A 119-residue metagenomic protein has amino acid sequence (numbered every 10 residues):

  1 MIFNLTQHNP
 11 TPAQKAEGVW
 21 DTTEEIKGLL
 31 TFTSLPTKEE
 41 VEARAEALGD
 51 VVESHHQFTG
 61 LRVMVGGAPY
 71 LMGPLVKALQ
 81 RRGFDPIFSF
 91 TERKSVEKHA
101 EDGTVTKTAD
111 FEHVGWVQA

Functional and structural regions predicted by a protein language model:
M1-G60, P74-A119: Long, low-complexity, Lys/Arg-enriched
M64-G73: Gly/Ser/Thr-rich loops at beta-strand to alpha-helix junctions that form or flank small-molecule/cofactor-binding
